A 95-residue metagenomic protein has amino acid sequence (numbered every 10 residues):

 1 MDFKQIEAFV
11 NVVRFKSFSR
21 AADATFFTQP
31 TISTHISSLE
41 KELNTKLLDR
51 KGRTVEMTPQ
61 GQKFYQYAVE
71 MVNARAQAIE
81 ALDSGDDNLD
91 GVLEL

Functional and structural regions predicted by a protein language model:
A8-V12, F64: Short alpha-helical "packing" element that flanks the helix-turn-helix/winged-helix DNA-binding module
V12-F26: Short helix-boundary/capping micro-motifs
D23-A24, K41, Q62: Alpha-helical residues within the helix-turn-helix
E40-M57: A short LG(V/I)-centered, amphipathic sequence patch enriched for acidic residue(s) preceding the LG motif
E42-L43, F64-D86: Alpha-helical linker/hinge and terminal dimerization helices associated with HTH transcriptional regulators
D83-L95: Interdomain hinge and pocket-entrance segments immediately C-terminal to HTH DNA-binding domains
